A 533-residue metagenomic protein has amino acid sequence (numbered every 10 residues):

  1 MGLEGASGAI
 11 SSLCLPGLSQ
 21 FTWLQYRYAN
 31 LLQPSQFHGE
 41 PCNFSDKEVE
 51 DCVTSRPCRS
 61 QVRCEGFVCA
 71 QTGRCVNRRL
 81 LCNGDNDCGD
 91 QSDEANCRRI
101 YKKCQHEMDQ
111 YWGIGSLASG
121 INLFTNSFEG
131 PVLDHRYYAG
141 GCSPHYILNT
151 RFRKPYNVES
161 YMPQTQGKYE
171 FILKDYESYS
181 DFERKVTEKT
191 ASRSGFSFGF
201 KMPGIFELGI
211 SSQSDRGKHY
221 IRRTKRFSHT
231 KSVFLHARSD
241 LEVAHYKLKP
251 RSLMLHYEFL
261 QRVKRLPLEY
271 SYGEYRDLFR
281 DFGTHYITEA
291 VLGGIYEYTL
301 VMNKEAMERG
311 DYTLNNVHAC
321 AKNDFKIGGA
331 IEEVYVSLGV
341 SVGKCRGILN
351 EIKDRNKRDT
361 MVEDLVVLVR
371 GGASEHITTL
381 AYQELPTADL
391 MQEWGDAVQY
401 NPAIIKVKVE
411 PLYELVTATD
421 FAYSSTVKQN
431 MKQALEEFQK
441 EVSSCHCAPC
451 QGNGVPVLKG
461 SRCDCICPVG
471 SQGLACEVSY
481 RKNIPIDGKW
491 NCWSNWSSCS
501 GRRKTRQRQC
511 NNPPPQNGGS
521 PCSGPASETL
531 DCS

Functional and structural regions predicted by a protein language model:
M1-C75, N86, D90-K103, R358-L365 (+4 more regions): Thrombospondin type-1
V76-N77, V334: A generic hydrophobic-helix recognition signal that picks specific residues within alpha-helical hydrophobic
R99-Q451, V457: Membrane-permeabilization and membrane-interfacing ectodomains
